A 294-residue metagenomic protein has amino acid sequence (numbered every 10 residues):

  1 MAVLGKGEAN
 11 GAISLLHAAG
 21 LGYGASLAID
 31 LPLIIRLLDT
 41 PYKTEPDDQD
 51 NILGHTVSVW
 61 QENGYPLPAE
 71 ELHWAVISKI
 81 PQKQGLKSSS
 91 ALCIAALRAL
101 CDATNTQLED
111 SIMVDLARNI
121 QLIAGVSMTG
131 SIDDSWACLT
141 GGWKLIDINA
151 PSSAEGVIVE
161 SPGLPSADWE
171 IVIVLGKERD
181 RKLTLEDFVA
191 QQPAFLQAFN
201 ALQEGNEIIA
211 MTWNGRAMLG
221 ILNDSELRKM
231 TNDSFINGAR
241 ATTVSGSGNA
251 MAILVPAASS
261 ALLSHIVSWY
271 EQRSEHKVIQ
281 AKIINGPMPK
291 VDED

Functional and structural regions predicted by a protein language model:
M1-Q84, R273, Q280, N285-D294: ATP-binding N-lobe of GHMP and related small-molecule kinases
G11-H17, L33-L37, D134-C138, W143-I146 (+1 more regions): Short beta-strand scaffold segments in enzyme catalytic cores
S58, A95-A103, N200, R216: Short glycine/serine- and small hydrophobic-enriched flexible loop segments
Y65-E71, L100-L116, A261-S268: Phosphate-handling active-site elements
L86-D110, L139-G141: DPxDG-like acidic metal-binding loop motif
I112-F235, P256-D294: ATP-dependent small-molecule kinase catalytic core of the GHMP/sugar-kinase superfamily and closely related
T231-I236, S245-A252: Small/polar glycine-rich anion-binding or flexible loop at a beta-alpha turn
G238-T243, K277: A short linear hydrophobic-aromatic micro-motif
